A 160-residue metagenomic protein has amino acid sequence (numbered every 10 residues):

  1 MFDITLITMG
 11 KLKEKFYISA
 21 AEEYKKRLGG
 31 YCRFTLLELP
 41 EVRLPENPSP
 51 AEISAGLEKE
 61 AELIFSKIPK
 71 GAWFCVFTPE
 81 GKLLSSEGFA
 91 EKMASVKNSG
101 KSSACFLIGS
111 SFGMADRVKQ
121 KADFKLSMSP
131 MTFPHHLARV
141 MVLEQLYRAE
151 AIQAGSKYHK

Functional and structural regions predicted by a protein language model:
M1-L28: N-terminal beta1-alpha1 ligand-phosphate binding loop
D3, S102-L107: Loop/turn-to-beta-strand initiation segments
I7, T35-L37: General small-molecule cofactor/ligand-binding pocket signal
L12, P79-K82, S110-G113: Short glycine-rich anion-binding loops that position phosphate/pyrophosphate groups of nucleotides and phosphorylated
G29-T35: A generic structural motif
C32, G71-A72, A122: Short, well-ordered alpha-helix to beta-strand connector turns
P40-S102: S-adenosyl-L-methionine/SAH cofactor-binding core of RNA-modifying enzymes
F112, D116-K160: Structured adenosyl-cofactor binding patch, chiefly the S-adenosyl-L-methionine
